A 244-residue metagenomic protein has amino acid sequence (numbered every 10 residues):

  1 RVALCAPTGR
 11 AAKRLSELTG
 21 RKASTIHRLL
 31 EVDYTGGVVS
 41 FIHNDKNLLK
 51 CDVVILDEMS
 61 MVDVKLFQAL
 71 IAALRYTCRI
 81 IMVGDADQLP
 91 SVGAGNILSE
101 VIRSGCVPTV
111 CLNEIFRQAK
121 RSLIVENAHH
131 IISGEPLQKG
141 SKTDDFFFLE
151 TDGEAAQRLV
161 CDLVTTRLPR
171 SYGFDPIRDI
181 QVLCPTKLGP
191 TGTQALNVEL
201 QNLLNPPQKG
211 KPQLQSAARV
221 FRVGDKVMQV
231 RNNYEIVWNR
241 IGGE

Functional and structural regions predicted by a protein language model:
R1-V2: Post-Walker A helix-loop "phosphate-sensing" segment adjacent to the P-loop in P-loop NTPases
A6-R14, L18, S24-S40, L48-T151 (+1 more regions): Conserved helicase motor core of SF1/SF2 NTP-dependent helicases
V38-N44, N239-E244: Short, polar loop/linker segments at the starts of domains and inter-domain junctions
A86-G243: Conserved helicase motor core of P-loop NTPases
